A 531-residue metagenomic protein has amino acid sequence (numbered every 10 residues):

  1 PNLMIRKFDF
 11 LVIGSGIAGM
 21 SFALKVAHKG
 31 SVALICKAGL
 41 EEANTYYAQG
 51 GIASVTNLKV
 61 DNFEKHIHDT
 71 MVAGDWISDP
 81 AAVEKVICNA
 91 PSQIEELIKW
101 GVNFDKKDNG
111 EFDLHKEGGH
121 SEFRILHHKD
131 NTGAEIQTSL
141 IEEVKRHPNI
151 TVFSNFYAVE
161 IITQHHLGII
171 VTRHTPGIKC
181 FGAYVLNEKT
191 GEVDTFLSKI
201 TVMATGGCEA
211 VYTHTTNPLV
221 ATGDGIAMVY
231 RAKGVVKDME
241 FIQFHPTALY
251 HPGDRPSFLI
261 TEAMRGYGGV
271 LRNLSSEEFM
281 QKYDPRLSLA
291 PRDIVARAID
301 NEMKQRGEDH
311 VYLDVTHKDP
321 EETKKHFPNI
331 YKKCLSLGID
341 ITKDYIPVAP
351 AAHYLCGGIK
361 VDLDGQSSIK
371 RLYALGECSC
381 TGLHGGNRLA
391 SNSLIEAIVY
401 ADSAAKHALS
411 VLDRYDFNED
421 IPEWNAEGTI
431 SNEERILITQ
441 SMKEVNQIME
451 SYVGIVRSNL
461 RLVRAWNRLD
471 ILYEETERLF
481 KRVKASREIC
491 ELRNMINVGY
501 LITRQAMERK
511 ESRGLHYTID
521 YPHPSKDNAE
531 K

Functional and structural regions predicted by a protein language model:
L3-D9, K25, G39-E41, Y47-A48 (+8 more regions): Glycine- and aromatic-enriched mobile tails/lids
F10-L34: N-terminal Rossmann-like FAD-binding beta1-loop-alpha1 element of flavoenzymes
A38-M71, D75, Q243, D254-F258: Conserved N-terminal glycine-rich FAD pyrophosphate-binding loop of Rossmann-like flavoproteins
A73-D113: Rossmann-like flavin
S78-P91, R124-E142, F153, T215-G223 (+3 more regions): Short beta-strand to alpha-helix junction loop
I98-E192, L197, A204, A248-H251: Conserved redox-cofactor binding core of oxidoreductases
E160-T172, G177, F181-T190, I339-L383: FAD-site-proximal beta/loop scaffold in flavoenzymes
M228, G234-I341, I346, I398 (+1 more regions): An anion/pyrophosphate-binding glycine-rich loop and adjacent beta-alpha core in soluble alpha-beta enzymes
